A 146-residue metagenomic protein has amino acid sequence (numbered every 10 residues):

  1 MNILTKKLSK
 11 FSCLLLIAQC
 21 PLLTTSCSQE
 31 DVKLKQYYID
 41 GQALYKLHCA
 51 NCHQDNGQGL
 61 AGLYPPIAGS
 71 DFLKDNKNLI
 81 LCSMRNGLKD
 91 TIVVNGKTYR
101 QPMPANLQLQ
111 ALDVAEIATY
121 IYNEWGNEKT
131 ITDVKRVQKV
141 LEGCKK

Functional and structural regions predicted by a protein language model:
M1-K35, G126-K146: N-terminal export/targeting leaders of redox proteins
C27-L44, L63: Electrostatic cytochrome c docking/interface patches
E30, D55-N56: Cys/His-rich metal-chelating microdomains
G41-D55, M103, I117-I121: The canonical Cys-X-X-Cys-His
G62-A68, K89-C144: Axial heme c-ligation environment in periplasmic c-type cytochrome domains
D71-N76: Conserved helix-turn-beta segment immediately C-terminal to the redox Cys motif in thioredoxin-like folds
L79: Catalytic cores of processing enzymes, dominated by hydrolases/peptidases, characterized by acidic/His-rich
